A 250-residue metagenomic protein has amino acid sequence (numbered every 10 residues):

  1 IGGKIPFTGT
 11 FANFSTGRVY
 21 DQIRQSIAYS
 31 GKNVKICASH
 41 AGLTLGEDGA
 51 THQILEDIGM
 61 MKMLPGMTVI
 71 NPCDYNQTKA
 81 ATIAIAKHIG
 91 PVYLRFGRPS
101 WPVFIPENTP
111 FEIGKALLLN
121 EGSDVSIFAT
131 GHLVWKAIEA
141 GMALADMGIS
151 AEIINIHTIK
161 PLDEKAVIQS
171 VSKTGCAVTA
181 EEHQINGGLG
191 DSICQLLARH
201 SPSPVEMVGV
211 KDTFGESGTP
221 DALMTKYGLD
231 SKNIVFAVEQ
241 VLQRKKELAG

Functional and structural regions predicted by a protein language model:
I1-S126, A151: Conserved thiamine diphosphate
L45-G46, G97-G250: Thiamine diphosphate
